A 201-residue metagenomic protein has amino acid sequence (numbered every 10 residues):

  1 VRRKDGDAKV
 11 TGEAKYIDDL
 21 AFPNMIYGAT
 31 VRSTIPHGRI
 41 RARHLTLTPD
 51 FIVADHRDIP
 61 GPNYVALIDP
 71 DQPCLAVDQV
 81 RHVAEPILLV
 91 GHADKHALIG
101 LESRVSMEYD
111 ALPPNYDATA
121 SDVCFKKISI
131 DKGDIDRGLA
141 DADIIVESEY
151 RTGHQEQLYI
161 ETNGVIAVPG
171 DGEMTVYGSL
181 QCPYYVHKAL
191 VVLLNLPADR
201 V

Functional and structural regions predicted by a protein language model:
V1-R200: Structural alpha/beta core scaffold segments of enzyme domains
